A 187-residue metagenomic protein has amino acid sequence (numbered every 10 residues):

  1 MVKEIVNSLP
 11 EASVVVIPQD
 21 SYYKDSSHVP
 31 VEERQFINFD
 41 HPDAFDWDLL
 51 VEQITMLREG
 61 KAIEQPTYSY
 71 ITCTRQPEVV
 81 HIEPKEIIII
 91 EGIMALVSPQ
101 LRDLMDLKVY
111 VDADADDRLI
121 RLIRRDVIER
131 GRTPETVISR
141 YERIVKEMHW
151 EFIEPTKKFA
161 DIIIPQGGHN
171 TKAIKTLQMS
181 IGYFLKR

Functional and structural regions predicted by a protein language model:
M1-A12: A conserved segment at the C-terminal end of the G1
E4, E83-P84, R124, I128 (+1 more regions): NTP-dependent small-molecule kinase module
E11-V16, K108-Y110, D161-I163: Conserved beta-strand scaffold positions in the cores of enzyme catalytic domains, especially in NTP/NDP-utilizing
A12-P18, K24-T72, I87: Conserved nucleotide-sensing/catalytic segment adjacent to the nucleotide-binding pocket in NTP-handling enzymes
A44-W47, V51, D116, P134 (+3 more regions): Amphipathic alpha-helical transducer elements in NTP-driven molecular machines
G60-Y68, A113-R118, E135: Conserved Switch II/interswitch segment of TRAFAC-class P-loop GTPases
T67-Q76, I88-I93, R143-E147: Short gly/ser/thr-rich secondary-structure transition/capping motifs
Q76-R130, L185: ATP-dependent NMP and nucleoside kinases share a basic, alpha-helical "lid"
